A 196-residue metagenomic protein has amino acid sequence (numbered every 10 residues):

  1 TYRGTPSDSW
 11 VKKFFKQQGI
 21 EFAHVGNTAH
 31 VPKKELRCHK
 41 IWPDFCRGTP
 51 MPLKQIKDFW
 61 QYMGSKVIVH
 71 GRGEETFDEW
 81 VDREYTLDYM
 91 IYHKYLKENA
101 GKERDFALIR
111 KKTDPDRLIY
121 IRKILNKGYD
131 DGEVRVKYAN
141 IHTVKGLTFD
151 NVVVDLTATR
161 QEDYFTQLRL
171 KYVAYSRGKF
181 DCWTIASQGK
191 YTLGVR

Functional and structural regions predicted by a protein language model:
T1-R196: The feature marks helicase ATPase cores and/or their adjacent C-terminal helical subdomains in SF1/SF2/AAA+ helicases
